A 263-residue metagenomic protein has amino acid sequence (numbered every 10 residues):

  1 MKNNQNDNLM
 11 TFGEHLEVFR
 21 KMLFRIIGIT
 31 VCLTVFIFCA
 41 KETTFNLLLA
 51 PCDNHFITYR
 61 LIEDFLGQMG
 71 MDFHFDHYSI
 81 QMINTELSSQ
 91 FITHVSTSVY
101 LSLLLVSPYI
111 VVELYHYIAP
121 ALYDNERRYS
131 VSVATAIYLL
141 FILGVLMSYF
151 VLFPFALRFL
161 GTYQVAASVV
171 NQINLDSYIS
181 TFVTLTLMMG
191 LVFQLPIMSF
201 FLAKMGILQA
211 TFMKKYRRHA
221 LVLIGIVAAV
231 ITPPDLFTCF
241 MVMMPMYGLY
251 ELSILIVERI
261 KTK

Functional and structural regions predicted by a protein language model:
M1-K263: Membrane topogenic/interface segments and analogous intrinsically disordered interaction regions
